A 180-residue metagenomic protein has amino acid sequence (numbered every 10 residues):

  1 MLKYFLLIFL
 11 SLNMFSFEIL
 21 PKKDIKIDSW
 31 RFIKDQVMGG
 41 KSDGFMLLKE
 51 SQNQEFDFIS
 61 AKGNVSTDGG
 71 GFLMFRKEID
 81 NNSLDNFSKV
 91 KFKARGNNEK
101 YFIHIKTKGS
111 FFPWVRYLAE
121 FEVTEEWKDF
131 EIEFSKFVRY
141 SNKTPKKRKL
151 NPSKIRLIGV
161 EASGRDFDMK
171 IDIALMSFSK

Functional and structural regions predicted by a protein language model:
Y4-N13: Sec-dependent N-terminal signal peptides
F15-K180: Beta-rich carbohydrate-recognition modules and glycan-binding surfaces
